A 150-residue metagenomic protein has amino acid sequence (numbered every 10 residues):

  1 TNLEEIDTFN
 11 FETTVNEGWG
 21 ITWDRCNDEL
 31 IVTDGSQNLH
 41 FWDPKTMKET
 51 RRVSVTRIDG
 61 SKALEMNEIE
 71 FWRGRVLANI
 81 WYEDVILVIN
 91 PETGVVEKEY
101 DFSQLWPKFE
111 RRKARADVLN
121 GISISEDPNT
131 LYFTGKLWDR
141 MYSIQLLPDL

Functional and structural regions predicted by a protein language model:
T1-E4, P44-M47, N90-G94, Q145-D149: Short loop/turn segments that connect beta-strands within beta-propeller blades
E4-F11, R51-S61, K98-E99, W106-R112: A short beta-strand motif characteristic of beta-propeller blades
E12-E29, S36, D59-R75, K108-P128: Beta-rich, blade/repeat-based domains predominating in secreted/periplasmic proteins but also intracellular
L30-S36, A78-Y82, F133-L137: Conserved beta-strand positions in repeat-built beta-propeller and related beta-rich domains
N38-H40, D84-I86, D139-M141: Structural signal for beta-propeller blades
S61-V95: Loop/turn-rich, solvent-exposed surfaces of beta-rich toroidal or solenoidal domains
P91-K98, F102-L105, D117: Residue-level hotspots at or immediately adjacent to binding/recognition sites across diverse folds
G121-L150: Blade-level signature of beta-propeller repeat domains, shared across WD40, Kelch, NHL, RCC1 and BNR/Asp-box propellers
